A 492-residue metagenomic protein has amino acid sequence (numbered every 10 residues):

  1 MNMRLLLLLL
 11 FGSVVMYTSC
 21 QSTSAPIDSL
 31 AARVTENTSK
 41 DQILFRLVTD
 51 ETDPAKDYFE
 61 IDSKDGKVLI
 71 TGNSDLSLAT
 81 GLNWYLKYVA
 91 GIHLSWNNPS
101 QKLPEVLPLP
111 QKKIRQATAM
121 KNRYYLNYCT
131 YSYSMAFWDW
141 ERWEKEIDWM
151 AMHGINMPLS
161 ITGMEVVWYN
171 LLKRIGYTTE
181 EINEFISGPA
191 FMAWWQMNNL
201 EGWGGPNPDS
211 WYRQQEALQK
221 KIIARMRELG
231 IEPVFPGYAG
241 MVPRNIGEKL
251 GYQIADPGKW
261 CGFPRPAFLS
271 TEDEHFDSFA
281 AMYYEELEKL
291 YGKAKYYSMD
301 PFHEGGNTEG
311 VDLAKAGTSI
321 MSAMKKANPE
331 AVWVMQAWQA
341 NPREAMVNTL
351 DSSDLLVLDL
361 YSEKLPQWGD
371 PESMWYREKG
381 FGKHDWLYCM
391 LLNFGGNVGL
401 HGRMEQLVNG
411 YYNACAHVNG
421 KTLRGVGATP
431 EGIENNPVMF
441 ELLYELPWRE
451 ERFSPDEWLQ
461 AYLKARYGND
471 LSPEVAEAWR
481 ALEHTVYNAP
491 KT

Functional and structural regions predicted by a protein language model:
M1-A25: Bacterial Sec-dependent N-terminal signal peptides
C20-M120: Contiguous, structured surface segment used for ligand recognition
T23-L30, L78-L82, R142-E146, A151 (+5 more regions): Stable alpha-helical elements in mature extracytoplasmic
D57-E60, M135-K145: Short, polar loop/linker segments at the starts of domains and inter-domain junctions
D62-K67, N127-Y131, G202-W203: Acidic/histidine-rich, surface-exposed loop or edge segments in extracytoplasmic proteins
K67-G72, Y131-F137, D209-S210: Second-shell loop/turn segments in exported
H93, N97-L107, L126-T130, A151 (+2 more regions): Catalytic-core regions of glycoside hydrolase
M120-D139, M150: Active-site-adjacent substrate/metal-binding segments within catalytic domains of carbohydrate-active enzymes
